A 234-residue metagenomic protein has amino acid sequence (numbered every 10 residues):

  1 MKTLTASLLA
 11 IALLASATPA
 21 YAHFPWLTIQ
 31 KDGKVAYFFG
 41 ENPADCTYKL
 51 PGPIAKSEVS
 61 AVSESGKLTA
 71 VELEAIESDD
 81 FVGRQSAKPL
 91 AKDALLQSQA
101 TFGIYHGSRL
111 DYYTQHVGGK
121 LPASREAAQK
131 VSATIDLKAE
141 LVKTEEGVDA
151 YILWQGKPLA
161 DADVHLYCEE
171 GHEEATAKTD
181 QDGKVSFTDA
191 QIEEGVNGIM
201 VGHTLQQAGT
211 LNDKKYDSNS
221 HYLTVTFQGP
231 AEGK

Functional and structural regions predicted by a protein language model:
S7-S16: Bacterial N-terminal signal peptides
T18-A22: Sec/Tat signal peptide C-region and signal peptidase I cleavage site
H23-G33, S108-V148, L153-P158, C168-E174 (+1 more regions): Beta-strand-rich domain onsets/edges
F39-L50: Short amphipathic, basic-aromatic surface patches that mediate peripheral association with negatively charged
G52-K56, G156-C168: Short, ordered, surface-exposed loop/turn motifs in non-cytosolic proteins
V59-K67, D163-T176: Short amphipathic beta-strand segments in non-cytosolic proteins
S65-T114: Mid-chain, structured segments of secreted extracytoplasmic proteins
D79-Q85, T179-A190: Glycine-centered loop-to-beta-strand initiation motif
